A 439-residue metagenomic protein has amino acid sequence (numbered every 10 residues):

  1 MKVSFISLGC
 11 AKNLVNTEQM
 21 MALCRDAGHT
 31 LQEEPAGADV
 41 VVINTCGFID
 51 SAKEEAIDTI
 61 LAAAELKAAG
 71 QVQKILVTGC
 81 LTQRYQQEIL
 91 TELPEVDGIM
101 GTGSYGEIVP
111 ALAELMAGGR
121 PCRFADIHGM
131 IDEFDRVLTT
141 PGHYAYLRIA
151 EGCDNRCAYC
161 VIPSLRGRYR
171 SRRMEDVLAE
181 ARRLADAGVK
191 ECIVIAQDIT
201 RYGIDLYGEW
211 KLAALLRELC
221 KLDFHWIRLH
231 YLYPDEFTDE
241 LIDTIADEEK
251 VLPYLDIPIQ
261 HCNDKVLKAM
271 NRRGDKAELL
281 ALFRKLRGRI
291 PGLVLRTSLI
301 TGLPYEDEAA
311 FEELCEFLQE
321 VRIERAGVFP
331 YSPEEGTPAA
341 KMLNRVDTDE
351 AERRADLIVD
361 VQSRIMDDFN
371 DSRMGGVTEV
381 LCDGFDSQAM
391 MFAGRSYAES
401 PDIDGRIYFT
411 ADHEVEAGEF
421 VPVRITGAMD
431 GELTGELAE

Functional and structural regions predicted by a protein language model:
M1-Y202, E240, L255, A277-G288 (+4 more regions): Proteins enriched for Cys/Gly/acidic motifs involved in redox and nucleic-acid/cofactor modification
I6, I195-Q197, H230-L232, P258-Q260 (+6 more regions): Generic beta-strand/beta-sheet core signal
G47-F48, R166-G167, L206-E209, K268-G274 (+1 more regions): Short glycine-enriched, charge-decorated loop/helix-capping segments at active-site entrances that position
I75-G79, R84, D186-A309, Q319: Conserved SAM/AdoMet-binding glycine-rich loop
T91-G106, A213-F224, D247-Y254, E313-R325 (+2 more regions): Structural recognition of alpha->loop->beta junctions
V137-L138, D243-D247, I259, N370-S372 (+2 more regions): Replace "in large, NTP-powered and nucleic-acid-processing enzymes" with "in large, NTP-powered factors and other
C157, V177, V194, L229 (+7 more regions): Conserved, mostly hydrophobic/aromatic
K341-E439: Terminal RNA-binding accessory module
